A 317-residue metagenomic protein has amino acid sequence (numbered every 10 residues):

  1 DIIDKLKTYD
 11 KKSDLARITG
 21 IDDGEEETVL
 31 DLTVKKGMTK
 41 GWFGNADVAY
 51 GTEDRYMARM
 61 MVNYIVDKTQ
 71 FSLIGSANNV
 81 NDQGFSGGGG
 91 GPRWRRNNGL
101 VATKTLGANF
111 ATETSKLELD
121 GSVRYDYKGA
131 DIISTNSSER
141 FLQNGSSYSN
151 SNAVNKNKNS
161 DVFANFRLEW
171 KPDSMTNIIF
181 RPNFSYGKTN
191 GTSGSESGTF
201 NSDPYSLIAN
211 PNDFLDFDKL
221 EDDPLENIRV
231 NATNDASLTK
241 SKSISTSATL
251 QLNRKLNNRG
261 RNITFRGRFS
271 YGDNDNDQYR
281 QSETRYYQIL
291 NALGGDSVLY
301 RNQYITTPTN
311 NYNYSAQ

Functional and structural regions predicted by a protein language model:
D1-K11, R59-M61, D67-S72: Short acidic/polar hinge/loop motifs at secondary-structure boundaries that mediate gating or recognition
D10-D54, K68-Q317: Primarily recognizes Gram-negative and organellar outer-membrane beta-barrels
